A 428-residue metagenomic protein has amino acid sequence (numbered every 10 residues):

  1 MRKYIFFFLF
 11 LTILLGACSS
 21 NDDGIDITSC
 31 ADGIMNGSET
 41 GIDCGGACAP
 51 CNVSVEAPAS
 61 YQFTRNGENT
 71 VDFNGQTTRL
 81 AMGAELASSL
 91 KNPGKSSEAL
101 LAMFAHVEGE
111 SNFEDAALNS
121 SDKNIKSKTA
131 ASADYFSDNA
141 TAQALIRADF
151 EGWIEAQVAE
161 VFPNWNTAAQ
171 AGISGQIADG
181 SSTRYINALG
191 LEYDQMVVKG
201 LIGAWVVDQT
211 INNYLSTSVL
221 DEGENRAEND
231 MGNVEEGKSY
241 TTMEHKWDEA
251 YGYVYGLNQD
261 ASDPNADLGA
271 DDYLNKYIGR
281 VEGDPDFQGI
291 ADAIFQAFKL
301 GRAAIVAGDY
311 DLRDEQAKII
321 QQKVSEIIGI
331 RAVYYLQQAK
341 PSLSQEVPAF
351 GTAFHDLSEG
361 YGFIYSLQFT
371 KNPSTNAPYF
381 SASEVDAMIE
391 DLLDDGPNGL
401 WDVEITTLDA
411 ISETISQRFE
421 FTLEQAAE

Functional and structural regions predicted by a protein language model:
M1-Y4, S19: Positively charged n-region of N-terminal signal peptides that target proteins for export
K3-F7, A349-F350: Generic structural signal for short, solvent-exposed loop/turn connectors between secondary structure elements
F6-L9, G360: Sec-dependent N-terminal signal peptides
F8, T12-I34, G41, G45-T64 (+1 more regions): Bacterial Sec-dependent N-terminal signal peptides
N36, T40, F350-A353: A glycine-rich, coil/turn loop motif that links secondary-structure elements
V53-E428: Mature extracytoplasmic or organellar-lumen-exposed domains after removal of signal/transit peptides
